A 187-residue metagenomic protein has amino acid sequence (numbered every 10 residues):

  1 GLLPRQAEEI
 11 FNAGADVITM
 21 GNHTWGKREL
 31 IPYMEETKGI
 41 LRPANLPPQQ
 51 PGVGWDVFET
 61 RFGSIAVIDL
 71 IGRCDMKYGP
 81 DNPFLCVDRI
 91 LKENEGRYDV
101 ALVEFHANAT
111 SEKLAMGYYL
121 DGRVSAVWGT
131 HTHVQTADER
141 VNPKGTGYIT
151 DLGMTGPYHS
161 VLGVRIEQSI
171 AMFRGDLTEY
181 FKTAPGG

Functional and structural regions predicted by a protein language model:
G1-G187: Acidic, metal/ion-coordinating pockets
